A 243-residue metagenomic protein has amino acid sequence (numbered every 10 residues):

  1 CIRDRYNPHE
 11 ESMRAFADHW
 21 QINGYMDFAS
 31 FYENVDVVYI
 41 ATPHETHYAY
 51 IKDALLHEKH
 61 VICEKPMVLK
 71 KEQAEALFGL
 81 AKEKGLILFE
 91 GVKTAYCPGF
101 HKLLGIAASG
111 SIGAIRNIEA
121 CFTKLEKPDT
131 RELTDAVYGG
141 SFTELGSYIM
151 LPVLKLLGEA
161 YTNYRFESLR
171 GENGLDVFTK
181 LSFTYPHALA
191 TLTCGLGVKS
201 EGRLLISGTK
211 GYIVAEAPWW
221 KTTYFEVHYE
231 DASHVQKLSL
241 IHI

Functional and structural regions predicted by a protein language model:
C1-D4, I241-I243: Conserved small/polar residues in nucleotide/adenosyl-binding loops
R3-F16: NAD(P)-binding Rossmann-fold cofactor-contacting core
W20-F78: Beta-loop-alpha module in the N-terminal Rossmann-like domain of NAD(P)-dependent dehydrogenases, especially those
M26, C63-E64, L88-E90, A215: Hydrophobic residues in well-ordered beta-strands that form the structural core
A76-K93, R116: Rossmann-fold dehydrogenase core element
T94-Y164: Predominantly a Rossmann-like dinucleotide-binding segment in NAD(P)-dependent oxidoreductases
M150-E226: Contiguous beta-strand/loop segments that form the cofactor/metal-binding neighborhood of enzyme cores
K221, A232-I241: C-terminal helical cap and adjacent loop that interface with cofactors, partners, or active-site loops
